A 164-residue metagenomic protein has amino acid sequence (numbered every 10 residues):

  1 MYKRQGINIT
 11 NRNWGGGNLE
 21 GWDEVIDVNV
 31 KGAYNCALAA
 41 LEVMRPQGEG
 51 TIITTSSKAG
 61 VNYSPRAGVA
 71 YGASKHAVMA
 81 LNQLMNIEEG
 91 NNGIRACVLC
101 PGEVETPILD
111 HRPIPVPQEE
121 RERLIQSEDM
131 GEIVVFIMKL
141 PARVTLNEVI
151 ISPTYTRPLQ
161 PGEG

Functional and structural regions predicted by a protein language model:
M1-Y2: Short, small-residue-biased leader/transition segments that mark boundaries at the very start of proteins
R12-W14, G21-D23: Substrate-binding pocket helix/loop in short-chain dehydrogenase/reductase
G17, S64-G72, L84: Active-site loop-to-helix junction immediately N-terminal to the catalytic Tyr of the SDR YXXXK motif in Rossmann-fold
A37, S74: Active-site helix of classical SDR
S57: Residue(s) in the substrate-gating loop at a strand-loop-helix junction that position the organic substrate next
N62, L84-I94: Active-site-adjacent segment of SDR/Rossmann-fold oxidoreductases
V98-L99, Q118-L159: C-terminal helical subdomain
